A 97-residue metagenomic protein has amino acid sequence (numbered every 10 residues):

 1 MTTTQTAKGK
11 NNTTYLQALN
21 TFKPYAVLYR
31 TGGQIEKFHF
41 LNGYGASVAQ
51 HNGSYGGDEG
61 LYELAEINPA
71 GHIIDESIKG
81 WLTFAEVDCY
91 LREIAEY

Functional and structural regions predicted by a protein language model:
T2-Y97: Catalytic phosphate/metal-binding cores of nucleic-acid and nucleotide-processing enzymes, i.e., regions that mediate
